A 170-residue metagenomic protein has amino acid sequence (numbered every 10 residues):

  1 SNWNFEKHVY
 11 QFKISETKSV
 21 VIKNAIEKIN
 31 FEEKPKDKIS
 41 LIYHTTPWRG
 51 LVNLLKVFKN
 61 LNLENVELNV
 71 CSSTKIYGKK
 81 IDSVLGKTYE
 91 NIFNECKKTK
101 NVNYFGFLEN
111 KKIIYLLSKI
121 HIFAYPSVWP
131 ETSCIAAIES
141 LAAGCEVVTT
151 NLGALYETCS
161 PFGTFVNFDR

Functional and structural regions predicted by a protein language model:
S1-K18, I26-K28: A short, active-site helix/loop in glycosyltransferases that binds the activated sugar's phosphate group
E33-G50, L55-F58, N69: Conserved donor-binding/catalytic core segment of Leloir-type glycosyltransferases
W48, S127-I135, Y156-E157: Nucleotide-sugar-dependent
V52, I114, A137-A142, G153-E157: Short alpha-helical segment that forms part of, or immediately flanks, the ligand-binding pocket in carbohydrate-active
D82-K111: Nucleotide-activated donor-binding/catalytic signature segment of Leloir-type glycosyltransferases, i.e., the conserved
S118-T132, C145: Acidic donor-binding loop of glycosyltransferase active sites
V128, G144, N151-L152, N167-D169: Nucleotide-sugar donor-binding loop of glycosyltransferases
Y156-R170: Change "using UDP/GDP/dTDP sugars" to "using nucleotide sugars
